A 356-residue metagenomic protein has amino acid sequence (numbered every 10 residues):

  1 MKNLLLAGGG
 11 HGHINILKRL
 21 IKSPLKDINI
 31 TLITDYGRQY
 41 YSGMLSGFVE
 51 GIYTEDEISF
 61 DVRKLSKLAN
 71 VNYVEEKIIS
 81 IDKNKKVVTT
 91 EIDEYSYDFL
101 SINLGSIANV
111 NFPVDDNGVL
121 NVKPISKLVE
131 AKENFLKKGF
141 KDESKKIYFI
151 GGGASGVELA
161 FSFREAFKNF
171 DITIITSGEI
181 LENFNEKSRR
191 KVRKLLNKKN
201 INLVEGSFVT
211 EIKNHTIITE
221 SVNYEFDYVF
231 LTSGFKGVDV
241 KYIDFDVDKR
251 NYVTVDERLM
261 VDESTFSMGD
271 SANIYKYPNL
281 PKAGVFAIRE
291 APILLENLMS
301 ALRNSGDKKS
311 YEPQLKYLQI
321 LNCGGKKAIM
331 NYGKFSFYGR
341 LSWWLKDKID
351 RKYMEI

Functional and structural regions predicted by a protein language model:
M1-N3, A7, L68-K146, T219 (+1 more regions): FAD-binding core/adjacent interface of flavoenzyme oxidoreductases
M1-N70, I147-F149, E158-F184: Beta1-alpha1 glycine-rich phosphate/pyrophosphate-binding loop at the start of Rossmann-like nucleotide-binding domains
K2-L4, H11-H13, R38-E55, G105 (+2 more regions): Conserved N-terminal glycine/acidic-rich loop preference
N29, N70-N72, G118, D171 (+2 more regions): Conserved beta-strand segments of alpha/beta enzyme cores
Y73-E75, I79-S80, F167-D256: A Rossmann-like FAD-binding core segment of flavoenzymes
N117-E143, E225-R289, E296: FAD-site-proximal beta/loop scaffold in flavoenzymes
S271-C323: A conserved FAD-binding loop/helix module that cradles the flavin
Q319, G324-I356: C-terminal auxiliary extensions adjacent to catalytic cores
